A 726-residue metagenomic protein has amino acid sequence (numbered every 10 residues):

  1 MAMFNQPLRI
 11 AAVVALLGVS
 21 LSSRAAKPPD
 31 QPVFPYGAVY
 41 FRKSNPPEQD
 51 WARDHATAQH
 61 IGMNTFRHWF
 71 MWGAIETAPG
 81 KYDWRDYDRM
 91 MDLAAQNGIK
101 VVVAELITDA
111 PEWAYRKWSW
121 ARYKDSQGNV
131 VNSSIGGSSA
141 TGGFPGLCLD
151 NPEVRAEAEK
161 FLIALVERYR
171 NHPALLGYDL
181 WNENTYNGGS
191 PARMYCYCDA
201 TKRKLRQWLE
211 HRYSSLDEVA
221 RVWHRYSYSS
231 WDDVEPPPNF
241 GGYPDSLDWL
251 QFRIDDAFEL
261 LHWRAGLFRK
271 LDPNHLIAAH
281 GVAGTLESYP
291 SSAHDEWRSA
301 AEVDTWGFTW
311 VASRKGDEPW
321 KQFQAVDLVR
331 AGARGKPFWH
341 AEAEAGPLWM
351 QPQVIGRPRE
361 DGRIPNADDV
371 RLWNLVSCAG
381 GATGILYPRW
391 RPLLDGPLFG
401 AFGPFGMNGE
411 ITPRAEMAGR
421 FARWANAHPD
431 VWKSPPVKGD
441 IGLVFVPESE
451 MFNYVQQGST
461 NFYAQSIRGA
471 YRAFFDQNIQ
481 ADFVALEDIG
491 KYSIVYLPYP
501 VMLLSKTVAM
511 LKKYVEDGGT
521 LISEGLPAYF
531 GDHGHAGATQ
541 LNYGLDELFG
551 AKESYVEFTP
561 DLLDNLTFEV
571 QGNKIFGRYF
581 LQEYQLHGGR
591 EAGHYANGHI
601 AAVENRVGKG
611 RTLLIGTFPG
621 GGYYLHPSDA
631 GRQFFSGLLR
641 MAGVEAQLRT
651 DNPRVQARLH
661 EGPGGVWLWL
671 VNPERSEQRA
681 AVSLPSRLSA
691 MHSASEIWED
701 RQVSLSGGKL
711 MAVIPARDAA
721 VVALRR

Functional and structural regions predicted by a protein language model:
M1-A11: Bacterial N-terminal signal peptides that target proteins for export
A11-S20: Bacterial N-terminal signal peptides
R24-D92, Q96, A156, K160-A164 (+5 more regions): Mature N-terminal, pre-catalytic/accessory segment of carbohydrate-active enzymes
Y36-P47, W69-R85, S139-E159, M194 (+8 more regions): The substrate-binding groove and active-site-proximal loops of carbohydrate-active enzymes, especially glycoside
A52-Q59, N64-S133, L162-V166, F258 (+2 more regions): Aromatic-lined substrate-binding rim segments of carbohydrate-active enzymes
S126-Q322: Polysaccharide-binding and catalytic clefts of secreted carbohydrate-active enzymes
A278-V282, L286-G469, A551, Y555-Y579 (+8 more regions): Hydrophobic targeting/anchoring helices
Y499-R726: A conserved amphipathic helix/loop scaffold that creates a polar/acidic microenvironment used either to coordinate
